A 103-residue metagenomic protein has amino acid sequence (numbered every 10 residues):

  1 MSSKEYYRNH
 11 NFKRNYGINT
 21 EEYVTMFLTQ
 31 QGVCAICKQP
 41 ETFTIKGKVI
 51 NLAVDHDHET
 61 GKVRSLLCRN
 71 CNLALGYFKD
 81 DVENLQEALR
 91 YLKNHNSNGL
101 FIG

Functional and structural regions predicted by a protein language model:
M1-A53, H58-K62, L66-G103: Contiguous alpha-helical segments
